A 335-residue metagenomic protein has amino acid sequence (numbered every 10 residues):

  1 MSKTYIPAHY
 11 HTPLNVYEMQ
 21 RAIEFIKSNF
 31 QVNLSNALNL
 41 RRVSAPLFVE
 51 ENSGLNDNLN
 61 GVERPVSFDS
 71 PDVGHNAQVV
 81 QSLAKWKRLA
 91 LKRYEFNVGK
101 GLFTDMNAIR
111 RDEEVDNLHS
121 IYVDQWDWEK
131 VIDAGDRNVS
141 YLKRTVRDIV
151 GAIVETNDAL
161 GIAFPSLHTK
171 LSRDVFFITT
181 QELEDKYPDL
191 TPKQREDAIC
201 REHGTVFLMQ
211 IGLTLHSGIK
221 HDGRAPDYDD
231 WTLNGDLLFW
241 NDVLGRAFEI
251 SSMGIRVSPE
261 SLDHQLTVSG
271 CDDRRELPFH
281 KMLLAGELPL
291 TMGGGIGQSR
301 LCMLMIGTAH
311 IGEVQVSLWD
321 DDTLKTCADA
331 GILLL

Functional and structural regions predicted by a protein language model:
S2-H119, E129-V131: Class II aminoacyl-tRNA synthetase-like tRNA-binding/catalytic domains
E18-F25, N29, R137-R144, D148 (+3 more regions): Generic recognition of stable, solvent-exposed alpha-helical segments in well-folded globular domains
L34-R41, I149-L160, A309: A generic secondary-structure signal for well-formed alpha-helical elements
L47-E51, P165-S172, D320-L324: A glycine-rich phosphate-binding loop feature that marks nucleotide/adenosyl-phosphate handling sites
F68-S70, K92-V98, L118-S120, H168 (+3 more regions): A general structural signal for short secondary-structure junctions and capping/turn motifs
T104-L190, Q194: Extended, charged alpha-beta segments that form solvent-exposed binding/catalytic grooves in nucleic-acid-handling
I109, T180-L335: A translation/RNA-centric and nucleic-acid-associated enzymatic feature enriched in Class II aminoacyl-tRNA synthetases
